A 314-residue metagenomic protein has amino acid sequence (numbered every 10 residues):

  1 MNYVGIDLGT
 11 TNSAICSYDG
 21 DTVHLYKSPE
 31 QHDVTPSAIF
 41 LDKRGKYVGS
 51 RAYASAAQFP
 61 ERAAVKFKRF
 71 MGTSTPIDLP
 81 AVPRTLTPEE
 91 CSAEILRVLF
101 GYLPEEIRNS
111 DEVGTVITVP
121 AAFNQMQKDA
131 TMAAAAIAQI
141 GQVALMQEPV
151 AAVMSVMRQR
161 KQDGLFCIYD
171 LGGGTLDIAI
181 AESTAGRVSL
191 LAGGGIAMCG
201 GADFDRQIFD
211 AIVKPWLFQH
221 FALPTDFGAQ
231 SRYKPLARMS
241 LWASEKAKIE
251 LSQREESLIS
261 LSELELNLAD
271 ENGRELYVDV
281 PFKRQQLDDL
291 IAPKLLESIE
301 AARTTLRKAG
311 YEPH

Functional and structural regions predicted by a protein language model:
M1-F70, I77, R84-T85, E105-H314: Oxyanion-binding/catalytic loops of NTP- or PPi-dependent enzymes
R84-E94: Conserved AMP-binding/adenylate-forming core of the ANL superfamily
